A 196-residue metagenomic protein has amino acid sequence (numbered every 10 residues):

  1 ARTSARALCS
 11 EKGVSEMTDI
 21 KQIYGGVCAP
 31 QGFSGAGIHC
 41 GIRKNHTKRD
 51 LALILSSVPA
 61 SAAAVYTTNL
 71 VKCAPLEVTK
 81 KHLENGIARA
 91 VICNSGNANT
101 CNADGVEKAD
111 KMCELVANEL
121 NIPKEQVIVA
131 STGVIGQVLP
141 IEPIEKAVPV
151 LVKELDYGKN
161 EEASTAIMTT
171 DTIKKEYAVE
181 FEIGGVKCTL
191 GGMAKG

Functional and structural regions predicted by a protein language model:
R2-T3: Intrinsic, low-complexity polybasic segments
G13, M17-A194: Alpha/propeptide regions of enzymes that mature by internal proteolysis
